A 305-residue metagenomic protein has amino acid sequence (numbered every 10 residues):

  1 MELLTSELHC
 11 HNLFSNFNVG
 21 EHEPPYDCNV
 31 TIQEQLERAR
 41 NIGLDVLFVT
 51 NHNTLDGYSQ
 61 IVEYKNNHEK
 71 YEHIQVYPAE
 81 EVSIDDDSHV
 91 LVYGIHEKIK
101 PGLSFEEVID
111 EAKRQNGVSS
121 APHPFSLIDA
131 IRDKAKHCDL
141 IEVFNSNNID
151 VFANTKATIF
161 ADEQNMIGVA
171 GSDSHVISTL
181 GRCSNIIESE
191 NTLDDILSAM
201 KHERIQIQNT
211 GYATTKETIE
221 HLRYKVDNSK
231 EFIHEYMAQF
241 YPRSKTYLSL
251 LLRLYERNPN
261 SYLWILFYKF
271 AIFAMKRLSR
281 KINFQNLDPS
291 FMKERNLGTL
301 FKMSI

Functional and structural regions predicted by a protein language model:
M1-Y26, D85-I99, S126-I305: Charged catalytic cores and adjacent phosphate/nucleic-acid-binding surfaces used for phosphate/nucleic-acid chemistry
E2-L4, G43-V46, K70-V76, Q115-G117 (+2 more regions): Short, well-ordered coil/turn segments that N-cap beta-strands
T5, V62-N66, E106-S120, A157-Q164: Surface-exposed amphipathic alpha-helices with a cationic face
N18-V19, N29, L55, I99-L103 (+2 more regions): Divalent metal-binding pocket/active-site signature
H22-A39: Short catalytic helix/loop segments, enriched in acidic residues and glycine and frequently bearing histidine
E34-D56, V118-S120: Divalent metal-dependent hydrolysis catalytic cores, especially in the metallo-beta-lactamase
G57-Y77: Short acidic, glycine/proline-enriched helix-loop-strand junctions
Y77-I84: A short, structured active-site edge motif that brings together acidic residues
